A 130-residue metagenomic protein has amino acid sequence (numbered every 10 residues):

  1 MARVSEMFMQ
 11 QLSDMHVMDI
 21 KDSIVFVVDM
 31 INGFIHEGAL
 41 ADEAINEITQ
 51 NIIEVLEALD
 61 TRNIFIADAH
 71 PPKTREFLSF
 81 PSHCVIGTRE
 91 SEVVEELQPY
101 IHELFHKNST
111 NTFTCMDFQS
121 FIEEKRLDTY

Functional and structural regions predicted by a protein language model:
A2-L104: Active-site acidic carboxylates
G87-Y130: Internal catalytic-core helix/loop-beta-alpha segment that presents or stabilizes conserved functional determinants
